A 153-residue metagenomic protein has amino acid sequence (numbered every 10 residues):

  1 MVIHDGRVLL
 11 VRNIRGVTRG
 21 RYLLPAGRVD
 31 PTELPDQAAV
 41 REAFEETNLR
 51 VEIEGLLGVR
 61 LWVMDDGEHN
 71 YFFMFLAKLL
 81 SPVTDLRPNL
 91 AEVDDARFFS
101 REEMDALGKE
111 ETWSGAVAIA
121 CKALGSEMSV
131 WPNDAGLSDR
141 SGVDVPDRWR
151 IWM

Functional and structural regions predicted by a protein language model:
M1-L24, V51-G55: N-terminal strand-loop-strand
V11, T32, L107: Residues that scaffold the ATP/ADP-binding catalytic core of kinase and kinase-like folds
N13, R41-E45, R97: Short, cationic motifs built from Arg/Lys/His that form the positively charged side of catalytic pockets
V17, A91-M153: Nudix hydrolase/Nudix homology domain
L24-L56, F75: The catalytic Nudix box helix
E54, V59, D85-V93: Vicinal oxygen chelate
L61-D85, R97, R101, V117-L124: Active-site-adjacent beta-strand/loop module that shapes the phosphate/pyrophosphate-binding cleft
